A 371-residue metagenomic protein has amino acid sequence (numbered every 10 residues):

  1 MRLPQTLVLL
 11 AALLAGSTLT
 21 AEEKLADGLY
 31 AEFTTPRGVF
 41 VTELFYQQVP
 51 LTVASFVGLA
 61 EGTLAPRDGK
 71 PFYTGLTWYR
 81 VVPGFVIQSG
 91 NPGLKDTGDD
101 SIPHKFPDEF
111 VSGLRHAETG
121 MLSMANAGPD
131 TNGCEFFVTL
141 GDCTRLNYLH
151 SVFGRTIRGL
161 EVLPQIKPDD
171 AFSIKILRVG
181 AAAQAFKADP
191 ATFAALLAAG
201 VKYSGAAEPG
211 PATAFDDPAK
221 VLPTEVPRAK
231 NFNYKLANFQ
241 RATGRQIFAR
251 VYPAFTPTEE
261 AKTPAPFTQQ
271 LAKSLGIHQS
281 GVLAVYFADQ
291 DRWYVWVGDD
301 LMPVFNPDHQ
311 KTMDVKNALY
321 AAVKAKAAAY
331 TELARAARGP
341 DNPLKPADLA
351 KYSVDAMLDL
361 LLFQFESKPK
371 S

Functional and structural regions predicted by a protein language model:
M1-V8, L122: Bacterial N-terminal signal peptides that target proteins for export
Q5-T6, D108, A265: Generic low-complexity segments that are intrinsically disordered, proline-rich and/or Lys/Arg-biased
T6-G16: Bacterial N-terminal signal peptides
L19-P209, N233-Y234, K370-S371: Cyclophilin-like peptidyl-prolyl cis-trans isomerases
T35, N126, L140, V251 (+2 more regions): Flexible glycine-/small-residue-rich
E135-F137, L283, Y294: Residues embedded in well-ordered beta-strands
R178-G281, D289-S371: A structural boundary signal for the start of the first folded domain, especially the loop/turn and N-capping region
